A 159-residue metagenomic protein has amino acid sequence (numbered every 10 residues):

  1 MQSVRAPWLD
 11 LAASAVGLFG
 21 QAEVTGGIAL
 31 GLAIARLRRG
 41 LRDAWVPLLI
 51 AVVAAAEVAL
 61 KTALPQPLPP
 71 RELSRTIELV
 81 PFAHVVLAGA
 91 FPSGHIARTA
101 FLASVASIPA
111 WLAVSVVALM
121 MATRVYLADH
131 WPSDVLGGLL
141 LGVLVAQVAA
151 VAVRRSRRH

Functional and structural regions predicted by a protein language model:
M1-I28, K61-V85, R158-H159: N-terminal transmembrane-helix/juxtamembrane module of multi-pass inner/ER membrane proteins
V4, I34-R39, A100-I108: Alpha-helix C-terminal capping segments
A6-S14, R38, R42, T123-W131 (+1 more regions): Membrane-helix interfacial "entry" motifs
W8-L9, E23, R39-D43, P70 (+2 more regions): Membrane-helix interface segments
L9, L32, A56, L60 (+3 more regions): Alpha-helical membrane-inserting segments
I28-A59: Interfacial segments of alpha-helical transmembrane regions
P47-E72, H130-Q147: Hydrophobic alpha-helical transmembrane segments of integral membrane proteins
S74-H159: Membrane-embedded catalytic cores of phosphoryl/pyrophosphoryl-handling enzymes
